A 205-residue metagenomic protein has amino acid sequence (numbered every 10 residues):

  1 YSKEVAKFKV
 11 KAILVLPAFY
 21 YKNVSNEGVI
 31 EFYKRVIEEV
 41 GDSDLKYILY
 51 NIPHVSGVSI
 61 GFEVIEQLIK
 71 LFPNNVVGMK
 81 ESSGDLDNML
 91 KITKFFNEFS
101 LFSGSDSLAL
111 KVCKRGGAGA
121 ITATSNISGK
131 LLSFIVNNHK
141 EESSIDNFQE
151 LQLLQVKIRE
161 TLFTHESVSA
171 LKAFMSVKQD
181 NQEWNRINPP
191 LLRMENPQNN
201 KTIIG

Functional and structural regions predicted by a protein language model:
Y1-S59: Active-site beta->alpha loop and helix N-cap motifs at the rims of alpha/beta catalytic domains
S2, E98-L101, N185: Helix-coil boundary/capping segments in enzymes
E4-A12, E66-P73, K178-N181: Short, electropositive alpha-helical surface patch
E39-L45, P53-H165: Catalytic alpha/beta core domains of metabolic enzymes, predominantly
C113-G116, L154-L192: Conserved short secondary-structure transition element at the edge of the structured enzyme core that lines
G129, V168, W184, N199-N200: Alpha-helix initiation and N-capping motif
F148, R193-M194: Interfacial loop at the N-terminal end of multi-pass membrane proteins
P197-G205: Long, low-complexity C-terminal extensions of enzymes
